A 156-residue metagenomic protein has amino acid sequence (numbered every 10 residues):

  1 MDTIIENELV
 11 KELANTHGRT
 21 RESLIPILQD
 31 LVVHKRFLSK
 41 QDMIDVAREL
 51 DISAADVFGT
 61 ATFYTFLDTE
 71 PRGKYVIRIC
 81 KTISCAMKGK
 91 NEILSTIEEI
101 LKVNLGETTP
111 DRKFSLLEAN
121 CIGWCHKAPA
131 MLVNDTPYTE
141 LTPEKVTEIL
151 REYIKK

Functional and structural regions predicted by a protein language model:
M1-K156: Signature of N-terminal electron-transfer/Fe-S-associated modules in redox systems
